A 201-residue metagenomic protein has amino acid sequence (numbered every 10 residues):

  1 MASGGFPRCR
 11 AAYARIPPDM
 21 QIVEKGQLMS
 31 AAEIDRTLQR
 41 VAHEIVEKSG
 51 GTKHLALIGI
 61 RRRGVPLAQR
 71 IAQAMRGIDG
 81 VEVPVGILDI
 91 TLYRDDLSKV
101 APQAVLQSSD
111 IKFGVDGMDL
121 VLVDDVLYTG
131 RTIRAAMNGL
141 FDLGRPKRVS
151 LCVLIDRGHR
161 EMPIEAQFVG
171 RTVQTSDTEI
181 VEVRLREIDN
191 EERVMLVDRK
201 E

Functional and structural regions predicted by a protein language model:
M1-E201: PRPP-associated nucleotide enzymes
